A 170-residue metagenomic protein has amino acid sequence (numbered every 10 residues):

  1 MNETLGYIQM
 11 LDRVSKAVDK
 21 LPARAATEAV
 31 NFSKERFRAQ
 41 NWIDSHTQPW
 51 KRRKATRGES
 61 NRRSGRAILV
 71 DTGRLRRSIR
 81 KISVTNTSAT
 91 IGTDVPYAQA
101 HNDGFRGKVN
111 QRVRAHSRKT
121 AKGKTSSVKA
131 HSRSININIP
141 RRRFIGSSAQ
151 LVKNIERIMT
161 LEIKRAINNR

Functional and structural regions predicted by a protein language model:
M1-R170: Short, Lys/Arg-rich flexible segments
